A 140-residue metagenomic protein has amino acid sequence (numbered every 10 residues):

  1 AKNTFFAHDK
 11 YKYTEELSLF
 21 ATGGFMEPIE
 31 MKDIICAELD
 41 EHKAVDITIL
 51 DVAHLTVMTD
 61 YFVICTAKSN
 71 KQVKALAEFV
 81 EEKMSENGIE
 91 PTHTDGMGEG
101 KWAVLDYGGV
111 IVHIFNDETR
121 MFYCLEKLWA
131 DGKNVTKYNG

Functional and structural regions predicted by a protein language model:
T4-M58, N70-A103, D117-T119, L125-G140: Polybasic/polar functional segments that serve as interface/processing modules
D60-F62: Catalytic metal-binding acidic patch
I64-T66: Short hydrophobic/aromatic beta-strand micro-patches that form the beta-sheet surface supporting nucleotide- or nucleic
L105-Y107: Active-site beta-strand termini and strand-to-loop segments that position acidic
